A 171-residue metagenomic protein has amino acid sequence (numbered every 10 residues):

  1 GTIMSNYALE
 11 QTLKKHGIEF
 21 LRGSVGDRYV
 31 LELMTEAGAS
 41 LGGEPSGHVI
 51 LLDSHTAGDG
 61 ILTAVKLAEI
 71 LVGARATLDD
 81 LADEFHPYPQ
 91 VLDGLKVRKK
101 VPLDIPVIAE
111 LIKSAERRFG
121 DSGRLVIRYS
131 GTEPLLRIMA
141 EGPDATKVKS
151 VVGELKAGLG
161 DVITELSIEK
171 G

Functional and structural regions predicted by a protein language model:
G1-G171: Phosphate-binding and adjacent anionic-ligand microenvironments
